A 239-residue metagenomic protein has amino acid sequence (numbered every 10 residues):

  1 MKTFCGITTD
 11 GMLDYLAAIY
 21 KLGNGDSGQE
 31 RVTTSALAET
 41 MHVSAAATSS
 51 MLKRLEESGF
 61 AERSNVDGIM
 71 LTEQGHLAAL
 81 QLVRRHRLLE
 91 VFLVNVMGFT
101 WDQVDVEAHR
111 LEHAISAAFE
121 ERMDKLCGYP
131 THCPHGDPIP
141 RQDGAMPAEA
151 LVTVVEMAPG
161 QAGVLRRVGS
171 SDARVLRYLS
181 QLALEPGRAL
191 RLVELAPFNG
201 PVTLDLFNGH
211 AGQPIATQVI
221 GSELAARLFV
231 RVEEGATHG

Functional and structural regions predicted by a protein language model:
M1-C5: Short, Lys/Arg-enriched N-terminal segment that forms or immediately precedes the first helix of a structured domain
G6-V43: N-terminal helix-turn-helix DNA-binding core of bacterial DNA-binding proteins
R31-T33, T72, L89: Residues that mark the N-terminal boundary/hinge immediately upstream of a DNA-recognition element
A46, D102: Key DNA-contact positions within bacterial/archaeal DNA-binding proteins
S49-K53: Short, hydrophobic-biased segments on the C-terminal half of alpha helices that form "recognition helices"
E56-S64: A short, conserved structural fragment
D67-H86: Basic, amphipathic "hinge/linker" alpha-helix immediately C-terminal to the N-terminal HTH DNA-binding motif
H113-L224: Mid-protein regulatory/catalytic core that forms ligand/cofactor-binding pockets and protein-protein interaction
